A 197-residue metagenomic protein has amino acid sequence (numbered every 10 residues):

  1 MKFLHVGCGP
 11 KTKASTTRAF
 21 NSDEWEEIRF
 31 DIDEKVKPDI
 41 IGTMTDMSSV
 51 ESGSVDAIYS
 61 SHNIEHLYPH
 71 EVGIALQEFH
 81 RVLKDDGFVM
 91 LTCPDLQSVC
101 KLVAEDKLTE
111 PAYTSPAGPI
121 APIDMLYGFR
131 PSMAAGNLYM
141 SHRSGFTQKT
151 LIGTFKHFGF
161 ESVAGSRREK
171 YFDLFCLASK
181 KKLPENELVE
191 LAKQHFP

Functional and structural regions predicted by a protein language model:
K2-K101, C176-K180: Conserved SAM-binding loop
E71-E78, V82-K84, F88-P197: S-adenosyl-L-methionine-dependent methyltransferase catalytic module, highlighting the catalytic core
